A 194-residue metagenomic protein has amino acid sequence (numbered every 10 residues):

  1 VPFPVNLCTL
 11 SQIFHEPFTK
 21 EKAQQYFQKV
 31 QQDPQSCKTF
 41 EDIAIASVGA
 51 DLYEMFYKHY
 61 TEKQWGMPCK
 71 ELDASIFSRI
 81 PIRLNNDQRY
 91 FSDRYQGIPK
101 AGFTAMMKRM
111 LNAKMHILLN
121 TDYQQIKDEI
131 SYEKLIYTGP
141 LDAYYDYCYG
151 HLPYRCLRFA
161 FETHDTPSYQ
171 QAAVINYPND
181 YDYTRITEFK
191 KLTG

Functional and structural regions predicted by a protein language model:
V1: N-terminal FAD cofactor-binding segment of flavoenzymes
P4: Short aromatic/basic micro-patch
L7-K134, T138-Y145: Active-site/ligand-binding neighborhood in enzyme catalytic cores
T121-G194: Mid-domain catalytic core of redox enzymes that form a hydrophobic substrate pocket/lid adjacent to a catalytic redox
